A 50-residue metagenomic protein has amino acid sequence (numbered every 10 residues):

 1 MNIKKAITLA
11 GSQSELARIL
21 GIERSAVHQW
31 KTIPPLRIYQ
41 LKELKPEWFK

Functional and structural regions predicted by a protein language model:
M1-G11, K42-E43: Short, amphipathic alpha-helical "recognition" segments used to contact nucleic acids or chromatin
G11-S12, K31, P46: Short glycine/proline-enriched coil/turn segments at helix->beta-strand junctions
E15-A17: Short alpha-helical "recognition helix" segments of helix-turn-helix
I19-P34: Recognition helix of helix-turn-helix/homeodomain-like DNA-binding domains that insert into the DNA major groove
P35-K50: DNA major-groove recognition helix of helix-turn-helix/homeodomain DNA-binding modules
